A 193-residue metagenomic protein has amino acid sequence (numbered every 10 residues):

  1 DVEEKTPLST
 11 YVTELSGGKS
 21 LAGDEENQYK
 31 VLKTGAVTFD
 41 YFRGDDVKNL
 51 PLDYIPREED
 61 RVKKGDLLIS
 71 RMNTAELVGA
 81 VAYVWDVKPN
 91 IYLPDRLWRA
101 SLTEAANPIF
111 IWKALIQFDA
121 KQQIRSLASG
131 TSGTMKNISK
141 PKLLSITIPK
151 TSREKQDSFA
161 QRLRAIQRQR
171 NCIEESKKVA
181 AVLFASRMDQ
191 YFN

Functional and structural regions predicted by a protein language model:
D1-K19, S145, K150-N193: Non-catalytic DNA-recognition/assembly elements of restriction-modification systems
P7-L21, G35-L67: Sequence-specific dsDNA recognition surfaces
L21-Q28, D46, S126-A128: Short coil/turn segments at secondary-structure boundaries
K33, E58-I116: A short beta-sheet element
Y83-W85, S129-S132: Short amphipathic beta-strand starts and helix->beta connectors
I91-W98, G130-D157: A short glycine-rich beta-alpha junction/loop motif
A120-Q123: Periplasmic-binding protein-like
